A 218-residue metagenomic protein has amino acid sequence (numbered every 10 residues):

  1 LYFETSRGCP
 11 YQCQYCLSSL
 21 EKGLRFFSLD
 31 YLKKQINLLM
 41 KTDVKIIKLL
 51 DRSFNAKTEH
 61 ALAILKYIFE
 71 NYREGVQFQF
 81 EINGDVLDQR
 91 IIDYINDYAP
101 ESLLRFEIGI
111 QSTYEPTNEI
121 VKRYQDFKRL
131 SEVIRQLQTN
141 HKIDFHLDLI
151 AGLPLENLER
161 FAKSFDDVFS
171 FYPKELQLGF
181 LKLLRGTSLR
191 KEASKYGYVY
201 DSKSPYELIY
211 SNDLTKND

Functional and structural regions predicted by a protein language model:
L1-T139: Radical SAM [4Fe-4S] cluster-binding motif and immediate context
Y11, T58-E59, I110, E115-V121 (+2 more regions): Flexible glycine/acidic-rich beta-alpha junction loops that bind and position SAM and/or redox cofactors in anaerobic
R52, D148, G179: Conserved acidic functional residues
L65-Y67, S164, A193-G197: Short, hinge-like loop/turn segments at secondary-structure boundaries
I91-I95, L155-S170: Catalytic cores of alpha/beta
D97-L104, V168-L176: Structural recognition of alpha->loop->beta junctions
K142: Short glycine-rich hinge loops at helix-strand junctions in the catalytic core of two-component histidine kinases
